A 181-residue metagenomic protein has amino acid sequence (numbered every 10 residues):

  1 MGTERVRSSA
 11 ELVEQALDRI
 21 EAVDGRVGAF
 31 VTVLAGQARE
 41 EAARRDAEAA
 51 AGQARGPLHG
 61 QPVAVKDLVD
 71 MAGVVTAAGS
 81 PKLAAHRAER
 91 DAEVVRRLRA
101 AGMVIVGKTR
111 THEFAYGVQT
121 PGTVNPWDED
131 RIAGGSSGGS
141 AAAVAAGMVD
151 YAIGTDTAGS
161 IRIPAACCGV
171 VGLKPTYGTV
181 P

Functional and structural regions predicted by a protein language model:
M1-A85, A115-Y116: Short, well-ordered alpha-helical
L58-P181: Short glycine/serine-rich loop/turn segments
